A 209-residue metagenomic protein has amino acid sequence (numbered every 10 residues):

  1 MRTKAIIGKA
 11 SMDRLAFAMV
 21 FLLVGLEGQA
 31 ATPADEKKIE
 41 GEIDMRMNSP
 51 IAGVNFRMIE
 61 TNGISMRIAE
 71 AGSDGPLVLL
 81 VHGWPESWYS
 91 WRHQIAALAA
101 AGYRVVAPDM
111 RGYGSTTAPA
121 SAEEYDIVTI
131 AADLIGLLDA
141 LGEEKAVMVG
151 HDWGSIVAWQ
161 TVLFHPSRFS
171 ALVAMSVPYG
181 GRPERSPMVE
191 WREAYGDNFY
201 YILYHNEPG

Functional and structural regions predicted by a protein language model:
R2-A16: Bacterial N-terminal signal peptides that target proteins for export
A5-I6, A18-M19, K38, G63: Generic short N-terminal amphipathic or hydrophobic helices
A16-E27: Bacterial N-terminal signal peptides
G28-A34: Boundary at the C-terminal end of the N-terminal hydrophobic targeting segment
D35-N55, I64-M66, V106, Y113-V149 (+1 more regions): Flexible "cap/lid" subdomain of the alpha/beta-hydrolase fold that forms the substrate-access gate
E70-T117: Conserved HGGG/HGGXW glycine-rich cap/lid loop of the alpha/beta-hydrolase fold
